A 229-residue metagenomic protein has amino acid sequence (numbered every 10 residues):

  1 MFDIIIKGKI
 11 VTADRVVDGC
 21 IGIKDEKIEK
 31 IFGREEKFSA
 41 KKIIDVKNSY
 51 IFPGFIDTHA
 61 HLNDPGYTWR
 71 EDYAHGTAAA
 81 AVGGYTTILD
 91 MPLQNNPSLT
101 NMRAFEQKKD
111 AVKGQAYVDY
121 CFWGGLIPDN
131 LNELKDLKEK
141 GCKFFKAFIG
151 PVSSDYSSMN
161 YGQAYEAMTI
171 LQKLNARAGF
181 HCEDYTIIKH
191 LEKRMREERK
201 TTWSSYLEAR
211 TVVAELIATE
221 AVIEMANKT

Functional and structural regions predicted by a protein language model:
M1-I4, I10-P53: Histidine-rich, glycine-flanked metal-binding segment
G8, I21, E26, N48 (+6 more regions): Divalent metal-coordination and catalytic microenvironments
S49-A111, Q115: Metal-associated gating/positioning segment near the N- to mid-region
G54-A60, I88-D90, Y120-G124, F145-A147 (+1 more regions): Hydrophobic faces of well-ordered beta-strands that scaffold small-molecule active sites in alpha/beta enzyme cores
H61-N63, L93-Q94, W123-I127, F148-S154 (+1 more regions): Active-site beta-loop-alpha junctions enriched in small/polar residues
W69-T77, P128-L137, A221: Short, acidic/polar
N101-V118, Y165-F180: Alpha-helix-loop-beta-strand connector modules within alpha/beta enzyme cores
N132-T229: Histidine/acidic residue-rich metal-binding segments in metalloenzymes
